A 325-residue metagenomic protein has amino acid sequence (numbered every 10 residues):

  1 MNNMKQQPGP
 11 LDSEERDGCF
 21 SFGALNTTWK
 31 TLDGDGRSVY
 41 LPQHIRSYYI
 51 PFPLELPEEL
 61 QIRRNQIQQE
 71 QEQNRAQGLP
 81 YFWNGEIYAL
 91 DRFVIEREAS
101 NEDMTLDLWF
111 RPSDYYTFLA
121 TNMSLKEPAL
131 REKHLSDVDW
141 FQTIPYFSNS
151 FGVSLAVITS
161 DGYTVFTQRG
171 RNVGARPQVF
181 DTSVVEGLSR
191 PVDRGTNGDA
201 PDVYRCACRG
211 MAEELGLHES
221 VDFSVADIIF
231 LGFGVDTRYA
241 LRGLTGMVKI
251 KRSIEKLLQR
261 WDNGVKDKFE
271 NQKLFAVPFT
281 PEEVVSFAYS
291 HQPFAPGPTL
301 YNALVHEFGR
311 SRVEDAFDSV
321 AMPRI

Functional and structural regions predicted by a protein language model:
M1-R209, L217-I325: N-terminal leader/linker segments that precede catalytic domains of diphosphate-processing enzymes
A212: Juxtacatalytic substrate-recognition/specificity segment
